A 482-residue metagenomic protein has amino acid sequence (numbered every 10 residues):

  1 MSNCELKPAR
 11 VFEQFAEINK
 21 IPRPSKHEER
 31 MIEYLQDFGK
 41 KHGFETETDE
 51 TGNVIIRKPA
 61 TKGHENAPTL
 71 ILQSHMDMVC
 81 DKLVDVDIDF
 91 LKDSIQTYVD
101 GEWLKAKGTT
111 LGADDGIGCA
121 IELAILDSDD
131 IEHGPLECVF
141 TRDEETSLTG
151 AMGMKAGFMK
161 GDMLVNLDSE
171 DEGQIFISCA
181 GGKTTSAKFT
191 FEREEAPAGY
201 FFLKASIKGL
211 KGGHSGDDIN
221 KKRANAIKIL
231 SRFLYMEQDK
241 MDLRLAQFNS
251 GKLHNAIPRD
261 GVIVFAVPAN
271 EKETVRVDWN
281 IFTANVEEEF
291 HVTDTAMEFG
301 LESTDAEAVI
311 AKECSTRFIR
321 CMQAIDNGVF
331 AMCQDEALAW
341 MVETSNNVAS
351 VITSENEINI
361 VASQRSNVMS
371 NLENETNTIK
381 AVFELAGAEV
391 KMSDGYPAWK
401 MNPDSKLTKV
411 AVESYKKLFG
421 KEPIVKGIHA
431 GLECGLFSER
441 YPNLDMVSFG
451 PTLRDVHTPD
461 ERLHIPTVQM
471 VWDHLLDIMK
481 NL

Functional and structural regions predicted by a protein language model:
S2-E102: Acidic/His- and Gly-rich active-site-bordering loop/insert found across diverse amide/peptide-bond hydrolases
K7-V11, E343-I358, S363, F419-D477: Zn-dependent metallopeptidase/amidohydrolase metal-coordination segment
H64-T146, A151-D162, F202, S315-F318 (+5 more regions): Active-site metal-coordination/substrate-binding segment of hydrolases, especially metallo-dependent peptidases
E102-K105, E145-T146, M152-R365: Midchain, well-structured core segments that form catalytic/ion-binding scaffolds
D218, N225-K228, R232-F248, M401-L444: Active-site-adjacent substrate-binding region of metalloamidase/peptidase-like peptide-processing proteins
K222-K240, A269-K272, R317-D326, M332 (+3 more regions): His/Asp/Glu-rich mid-to-C-terminal helical/loop segments that flank catalytic regions of hydrolases
M341-K426, A430: Substrate-recognition/cap regions that form aromatic- and gly/pro-loop-enriched pockets for small-molecule ligands
